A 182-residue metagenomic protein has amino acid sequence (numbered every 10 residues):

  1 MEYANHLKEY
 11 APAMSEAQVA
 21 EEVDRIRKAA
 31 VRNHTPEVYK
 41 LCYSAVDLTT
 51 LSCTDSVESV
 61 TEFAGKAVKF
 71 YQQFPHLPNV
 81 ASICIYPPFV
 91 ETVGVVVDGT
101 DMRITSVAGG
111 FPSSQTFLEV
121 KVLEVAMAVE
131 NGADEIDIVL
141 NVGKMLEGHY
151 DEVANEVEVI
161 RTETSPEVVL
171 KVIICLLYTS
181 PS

Functional and structural regions predicted by a protein language model:
M1-C42: Charged, compositionally biased N-terminal leader segments and the immediate start of the first structured element
S44-V46, A81-I85, I104-V107, I136-I138 (+1 more regions): Hydrophobic faces of well-ordered beta-strands that scaffold small-molecule active sites in alpha/beta enzyme cores
T49-L51, Y86-P88, V107-P112, N141-G143 (+1 more regions): Active-site beta-loop-alpha junctions enriched in small/polar residues
L51-T54, F74-C84, I138-E152: Glycine-rich, proline-tolerant flexible connector loops at the mouths of alpha/beta enzymes
V60-A67, V90-G94, V125, A154-R161: Generic structural signal for well-ordered alpha-helices, preferentially at hydrophobic/aromatic core positions
P78-N131: Active-site cofactor/substrate anionic-group-binding motifs, chiefly glycine- and Lys/Arg-rich phosphate-binding loops
G94-S106, D151-K171: Alpha-helix-loop-beta-strand connector modules within alpha/beta enzyme cores
Y178-S182: Conserved small/polar residues in nucleotide/adenosyl-binding loops
